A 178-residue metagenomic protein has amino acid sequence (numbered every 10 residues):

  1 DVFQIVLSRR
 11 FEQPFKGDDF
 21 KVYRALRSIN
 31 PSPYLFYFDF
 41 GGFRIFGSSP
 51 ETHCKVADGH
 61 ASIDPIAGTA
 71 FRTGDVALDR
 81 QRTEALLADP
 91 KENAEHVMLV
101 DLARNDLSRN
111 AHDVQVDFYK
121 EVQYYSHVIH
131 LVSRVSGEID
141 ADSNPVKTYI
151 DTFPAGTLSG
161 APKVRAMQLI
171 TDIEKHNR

Functional and structural regions predicted by a protein language model:
D1-R178: Extended alpha-helical targeting/anchoring segments, especially N-terminal organellar/secretory targeting helices
